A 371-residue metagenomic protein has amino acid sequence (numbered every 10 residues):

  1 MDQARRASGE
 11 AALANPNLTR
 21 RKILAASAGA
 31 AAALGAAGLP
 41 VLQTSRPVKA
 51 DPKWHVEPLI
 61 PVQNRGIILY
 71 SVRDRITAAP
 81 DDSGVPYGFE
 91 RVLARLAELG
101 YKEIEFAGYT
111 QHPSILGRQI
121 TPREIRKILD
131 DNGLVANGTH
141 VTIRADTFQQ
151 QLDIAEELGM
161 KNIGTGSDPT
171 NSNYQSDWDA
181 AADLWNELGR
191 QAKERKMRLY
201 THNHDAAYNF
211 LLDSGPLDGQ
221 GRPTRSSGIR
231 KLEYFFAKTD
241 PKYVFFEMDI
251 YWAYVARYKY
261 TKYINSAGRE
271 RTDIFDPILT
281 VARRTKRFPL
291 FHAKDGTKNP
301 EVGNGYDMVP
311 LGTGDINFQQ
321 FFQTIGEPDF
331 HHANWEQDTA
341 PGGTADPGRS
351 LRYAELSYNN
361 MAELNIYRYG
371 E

Functional and structural regions predicted by a protein language model:
M1-L18: N-terminal secretory signal peptides
N17-K22, A33-K53: N-terminal twin-arginine translocation
S27-A28, A32-G35, N132, N137-F246 (+1 more regions): Active-site acidic/histidine proton-transfer and metal-coordination neighborhood in alpha/beta enzyme cores
Q63-L69, I104-F106, A136-T139, I163-T165 (+4 more regions): Hydrophobic faces of well-ordered beta-strands that scaffold small-molecule active sites in alpha/beta enzyme cores
A79-L96, A145-I154, R271-T280, F318: Short, acidic/polar
Y87-T110, L158-G159: Catalytic domains of carbohydrate-active enzymes, especially glycoside hydrolases
E105-I125: Glycine-rich, proline-tolerant flexible connector loops at the mouths of alpha/beta enzymes
E194-P310, D315: Acidic/histidine-rich catalytic cores of soluble enzymes
